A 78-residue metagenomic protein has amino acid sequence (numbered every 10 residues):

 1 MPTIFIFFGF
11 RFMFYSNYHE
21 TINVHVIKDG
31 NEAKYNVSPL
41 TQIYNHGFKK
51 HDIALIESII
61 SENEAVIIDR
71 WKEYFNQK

Functional and structural regions predicted by a protein language model:
M1-I22: Short, charged/polar N-terminal "headpieces" of proteins
P2-F5, G9, G30-E32, I53-L55 (+1 more regions): Multi-pass alpha-helical transmembrane bundles in non-GPCR membrane proteins that perform intramembrane catalysis
T3-I6, Q42, G47, Y74: Residue-level preference for alpha-helix termini and adjacent loops
F7, G30, I43, V66-R70: Alpha-helical structural elements
F10-M13, A33, K72: Intrinsically disordered, low-complexity segments enriched in small/polar residues
Y15-K50: A short, structured beta-strand/loop element
K50-K78: C-terminal structural segments of small proteins and small subunits
